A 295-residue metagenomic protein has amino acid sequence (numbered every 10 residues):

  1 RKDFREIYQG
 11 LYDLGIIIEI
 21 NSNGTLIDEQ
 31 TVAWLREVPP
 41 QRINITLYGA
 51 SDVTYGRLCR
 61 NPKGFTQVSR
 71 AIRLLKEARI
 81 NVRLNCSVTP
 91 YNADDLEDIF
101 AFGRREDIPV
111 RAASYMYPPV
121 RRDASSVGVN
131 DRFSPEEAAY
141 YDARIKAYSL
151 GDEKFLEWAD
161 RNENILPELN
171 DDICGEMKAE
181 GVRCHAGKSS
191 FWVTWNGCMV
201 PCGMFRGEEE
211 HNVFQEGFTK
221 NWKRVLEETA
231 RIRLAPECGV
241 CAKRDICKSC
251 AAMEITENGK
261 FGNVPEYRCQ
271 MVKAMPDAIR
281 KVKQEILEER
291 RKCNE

Functional and structural regions predicted by a protein language model:
R1, R5, D28-E29, D52 (+3 more regions): Structural motif corresponding to alpha-helix initiation and N-cap regions
R1-N21, T25-Q41: Conserved Radical SAM active-site core
L14, R36-E37, Q41, T46-H185 (+2 more regions): Radical SAM enzyme [4Fe-4S]-AdoMet core and its adjacent flexible, acidic and glycine-rich loops/tails across
L26, G49, M116, C247 (+1 more regions): Flexible, active-site-proximal loop/turn residues at the rims of small-molecule/cofactor binding pockets and catalytic
K178-G181, C198-M199, G203-E295: Flexible mid-to-C-terminal extensions adjoining Fe-S/redox cofactors in radical SAM and related proteins
G187-K188, I232: A short helix-loop-beta-strand connector motif used in the catalytic cores of GNAT acetyltransferases and, in some
